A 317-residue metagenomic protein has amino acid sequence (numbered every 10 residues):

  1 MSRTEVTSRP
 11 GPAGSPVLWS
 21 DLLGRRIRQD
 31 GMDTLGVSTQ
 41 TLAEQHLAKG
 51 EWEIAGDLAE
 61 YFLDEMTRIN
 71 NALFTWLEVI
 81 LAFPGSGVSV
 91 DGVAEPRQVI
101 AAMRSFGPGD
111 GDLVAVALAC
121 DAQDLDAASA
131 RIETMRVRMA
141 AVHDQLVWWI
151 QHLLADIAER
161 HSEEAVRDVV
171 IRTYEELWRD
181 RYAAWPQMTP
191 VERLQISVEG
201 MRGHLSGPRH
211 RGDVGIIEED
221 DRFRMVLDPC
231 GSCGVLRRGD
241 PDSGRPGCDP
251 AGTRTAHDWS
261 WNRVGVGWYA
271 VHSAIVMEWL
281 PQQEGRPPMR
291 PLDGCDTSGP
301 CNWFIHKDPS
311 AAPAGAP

Functional and structural regions predicted by a protein language model:
S2-V271, V276-Q283, P287-P300, D308-P317: N-terminal accessory segment detector
